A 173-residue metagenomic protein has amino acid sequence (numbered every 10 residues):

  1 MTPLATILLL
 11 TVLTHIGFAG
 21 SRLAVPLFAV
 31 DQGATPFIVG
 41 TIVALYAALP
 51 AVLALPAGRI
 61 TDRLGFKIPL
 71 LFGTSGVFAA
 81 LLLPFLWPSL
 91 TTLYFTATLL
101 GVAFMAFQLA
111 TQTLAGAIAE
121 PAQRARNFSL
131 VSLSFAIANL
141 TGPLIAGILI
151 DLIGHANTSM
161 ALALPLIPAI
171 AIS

Functional and structural regions predicted by a protein language model:
T2-A47: Helix-loop boundary and gating motifs at the non-cytosolic
A47-L55, N139-L140: Residue-level signature of mid-helix packing/kink "hotspots" within the transmembrane helices of 12-pass Major
A54-G65, I150: Helix-to-loop junctions at the C-terminal end of transmembrane segments in multipass secondary transporters
G65, L86-P88: Helix-breaking motifs and short loop linkers at transmembrane-helix boundaries and internal kinks in secondary membrane
I68-L82: Structural signature of the two symmetry-related core transmembrane helices
T91-L99: Paired small-residue
T98-F135: Cytoplasmic helix-loop-helix junction between adjacent transmembrane helices in 12-TM secondary transporters
S159-S173: Symmetry-related core transmembrane helices of the 12-TM Major Facilitator Superfamily/SLC fold
